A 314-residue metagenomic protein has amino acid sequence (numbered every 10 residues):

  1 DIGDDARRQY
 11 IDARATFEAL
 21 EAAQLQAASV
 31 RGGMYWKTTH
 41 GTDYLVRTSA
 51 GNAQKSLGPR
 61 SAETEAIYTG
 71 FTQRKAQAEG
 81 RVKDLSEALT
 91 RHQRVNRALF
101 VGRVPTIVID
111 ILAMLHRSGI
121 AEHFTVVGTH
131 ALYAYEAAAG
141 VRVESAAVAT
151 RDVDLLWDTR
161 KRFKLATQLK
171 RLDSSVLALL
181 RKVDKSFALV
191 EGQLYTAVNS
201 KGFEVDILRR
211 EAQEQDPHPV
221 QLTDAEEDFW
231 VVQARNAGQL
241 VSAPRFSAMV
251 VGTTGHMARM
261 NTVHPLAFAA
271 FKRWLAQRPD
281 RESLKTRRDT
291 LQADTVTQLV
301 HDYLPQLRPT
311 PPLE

Functional and structural regions predicted by a protein language model:
D1-G41, T48-E314: Compositionally biased terminal segments of proteins
